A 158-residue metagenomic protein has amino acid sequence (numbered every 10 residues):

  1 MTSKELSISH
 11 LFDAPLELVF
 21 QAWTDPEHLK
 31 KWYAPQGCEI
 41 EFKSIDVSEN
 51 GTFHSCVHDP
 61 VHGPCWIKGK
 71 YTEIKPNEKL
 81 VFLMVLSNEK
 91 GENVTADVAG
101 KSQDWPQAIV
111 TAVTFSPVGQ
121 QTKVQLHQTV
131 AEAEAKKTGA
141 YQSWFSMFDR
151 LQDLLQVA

Functional and structural regions predicted by a protein language model:
M1-E17, T72-K75, W105-Q107, S116-T122 (+1 more regions): Aromatic-glycine hotspot motif
M1-E39: Hydrophobic ligand-binding cavity/cleft-lining segments
S3, Q21, H54-V57, W66 (+2 more regions): Charge-dense, helix-prone N-terminal extensions
V19-F20, L29, F53, Y71 (+4 more regions): Hydrophobic pocket/interface hotspot
T24, T111, T122: Ser/Thr-centric signal marking residues that sit in or immediately flank functional binding/regulatory motifs
K43-V47, H54, P60-V118: Hydrophobic-ligand binding "helix-grip"
M84-K90, H127-E134: Short, solvent-exposed aromatic-acidic interface loops
D104-Q107, K123, T129-A158: A conserved amphipathic terminal alpha-helix motif
